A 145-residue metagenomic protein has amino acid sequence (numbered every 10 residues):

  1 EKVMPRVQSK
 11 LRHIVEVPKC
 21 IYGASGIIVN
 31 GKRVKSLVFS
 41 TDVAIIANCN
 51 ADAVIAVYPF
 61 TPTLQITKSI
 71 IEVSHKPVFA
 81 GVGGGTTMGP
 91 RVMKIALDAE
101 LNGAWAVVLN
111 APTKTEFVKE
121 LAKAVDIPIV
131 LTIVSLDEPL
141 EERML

Functional and structural regions predicted by a protein language model:
E1-A80, G84-L145: Alpha/beta enzyme core
